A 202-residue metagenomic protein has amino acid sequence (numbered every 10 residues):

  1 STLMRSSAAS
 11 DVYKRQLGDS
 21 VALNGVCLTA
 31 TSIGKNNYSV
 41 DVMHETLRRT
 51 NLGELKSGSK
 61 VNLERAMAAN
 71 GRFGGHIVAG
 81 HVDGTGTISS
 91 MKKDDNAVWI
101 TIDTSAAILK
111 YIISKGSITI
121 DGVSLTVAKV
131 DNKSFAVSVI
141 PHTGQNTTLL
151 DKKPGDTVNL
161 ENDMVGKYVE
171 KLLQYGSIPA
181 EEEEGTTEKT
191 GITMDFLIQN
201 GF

Functional and structural regions predicted by a protein language model:
T2-A9, Y13: Single conserved hydrophobic/aromatic residue that forms the stacking wall/gate of nucleotide- or nucleobase-binding
S20, V26, K60, A66-M67 (+3 more regions): Short, surface-exposed secondary-structure boundary micro-motifs
V21, V61, I118, V158-N159: Generic structural signal for buried aliphatic residues
T29-N37, A68-I77, T126-K133, V165-Q174: Short, Lys/Arg- and Gly-enriched loop/turn segments at beta-strand edges
S39, H44-T85, M91: Ordered, amphipathic secondary-structure segments that act as subunit-interaction surfaces in large macromolecular
I88-I102, A106-S117, V127-N132, A136-V137 (+1 more regions): Intrinsic, low-complexity N-terminal interaction/targeting segments
T143, K152-T157, G166-F202: Helix-rich terminal scaffold detector
